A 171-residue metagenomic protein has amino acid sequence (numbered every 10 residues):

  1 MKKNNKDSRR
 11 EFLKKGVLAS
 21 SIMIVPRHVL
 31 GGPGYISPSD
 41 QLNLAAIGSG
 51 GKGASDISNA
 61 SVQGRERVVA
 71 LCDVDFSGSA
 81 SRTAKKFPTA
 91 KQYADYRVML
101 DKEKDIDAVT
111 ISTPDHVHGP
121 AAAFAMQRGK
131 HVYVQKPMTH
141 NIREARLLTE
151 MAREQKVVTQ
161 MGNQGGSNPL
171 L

Functional and structural regions predicted by a protein language model:
K2-A19: N-terminal secretory signal peptides and thylakoid transit peptides that target proteins across membranes
G16-F87, G165: N-terminal Rossmann-like dinucleotide-binding module
K91-D95: Conserved SAM-binding strand-loop segment of SAM-dependent methyltransferases
V98-K104: Short amphipathic alpha-helix with an adjacent loop that forms part of the alpha/beta core around
V109-T110: N-terminal Rossmann-like NAD(P) cofactor-binding module of classical short-chain dehydrogenase/reductase
D115, G119-S167: Beta-strand-loop-alpha-helix segment that lines the small-molecule cofactor/substrate pocket of alpha/beta enzymes
P169-L171: Rossmann-like NAD(P)H-binding beta-loop-alpha module
